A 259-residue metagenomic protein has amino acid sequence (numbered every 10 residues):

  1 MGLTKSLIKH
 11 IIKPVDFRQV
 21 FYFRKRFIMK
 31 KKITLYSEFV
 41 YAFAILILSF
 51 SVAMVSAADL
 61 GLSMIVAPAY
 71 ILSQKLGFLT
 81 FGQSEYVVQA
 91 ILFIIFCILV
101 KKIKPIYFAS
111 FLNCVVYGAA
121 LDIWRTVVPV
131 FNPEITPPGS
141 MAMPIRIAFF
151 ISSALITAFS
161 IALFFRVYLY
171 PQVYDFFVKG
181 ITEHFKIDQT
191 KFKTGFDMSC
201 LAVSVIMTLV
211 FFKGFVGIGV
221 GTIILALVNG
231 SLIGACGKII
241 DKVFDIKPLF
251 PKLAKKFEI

Functional and structural regions predicted by a protein language model:
M1-K5: N-terminal, intrinsically disordered charge-dense segments
I11-I12, F17, F23-I259: Core subunits and conserved enzymes of cellular information-processing and envelope-translocation systems across
